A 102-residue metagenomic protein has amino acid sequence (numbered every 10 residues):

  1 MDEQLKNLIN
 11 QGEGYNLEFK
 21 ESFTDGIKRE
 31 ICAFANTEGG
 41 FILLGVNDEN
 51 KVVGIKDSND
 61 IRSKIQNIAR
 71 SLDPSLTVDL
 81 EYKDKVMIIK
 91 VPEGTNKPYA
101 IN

Functional and structural regions predicted by a protein language model:
M1-N102: Conserved N-terminal catalytic/coupling substructures associated with nucleotide/phosphate chemistry
